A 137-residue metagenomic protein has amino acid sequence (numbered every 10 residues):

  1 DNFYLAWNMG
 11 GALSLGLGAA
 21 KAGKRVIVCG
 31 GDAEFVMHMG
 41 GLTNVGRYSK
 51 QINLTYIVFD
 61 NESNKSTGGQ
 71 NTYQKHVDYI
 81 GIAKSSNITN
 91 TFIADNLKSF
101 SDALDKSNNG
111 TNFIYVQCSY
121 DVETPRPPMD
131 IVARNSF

Functional and structural regions predicted by a protein language model:
D1, G46, T72-H76, G110 (+1 more regions): Short, hinge-like loop/turn segments at secondary-structure boundaries
D1-E62: Thiamine diphosphate
G10-A12, L97-D102, Y120-V122: A short acidic, often aromatic-flanked loop/helix-cap motif at beta-alpha or helix-coil junctions that lines enzyme
V26, L54, N90-T91, T111-N112: Hydrophobic anchor at the start of a short beta-strand that flanks the dinucleotide cofactor-binding loop
M39-Y48, S66-I82: Active-site-proximal loop->helix
K65-T67, D102-A103, D121-P127: Short active-site-adjacent structural elements
Q70-L104: Conserved thiamine diphosphate
N108-F137: Glycine/aspartate-rich loop-and-adjacent alpha/beta segment that forms the canonical ThDP
